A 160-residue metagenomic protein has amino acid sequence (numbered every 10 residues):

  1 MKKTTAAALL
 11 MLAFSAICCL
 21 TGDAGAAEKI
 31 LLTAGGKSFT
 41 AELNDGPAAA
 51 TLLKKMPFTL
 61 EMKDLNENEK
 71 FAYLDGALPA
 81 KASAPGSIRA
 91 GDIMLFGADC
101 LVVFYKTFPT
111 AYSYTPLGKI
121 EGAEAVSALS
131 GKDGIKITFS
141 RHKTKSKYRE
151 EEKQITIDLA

Functional and structural regions predicted by a protein language model:
M1-T5: Positively charged n-region of N-terminal signal peptides that target proteins for export
A8-C18: Bacterial N-terminal signal peptides
C18-C19, C100: Generic recognition of cysteine residues
T21-A26: Boundary at the C-terminal end of the N-terminal hydrophobic targeting segment
A27-K29, G134: Exposed beta-strand and adjacent loop surfaces of beta-rich binding modules that mediate intermolecular recognition
K29-I30, A160: Generic N-terminal segment detector
I30-M56, S87-A90: Extended boundary segments
D45, M56-L159: Glycine-rich active-site loops that engage anionic ligands at enzyme catalytic sites
